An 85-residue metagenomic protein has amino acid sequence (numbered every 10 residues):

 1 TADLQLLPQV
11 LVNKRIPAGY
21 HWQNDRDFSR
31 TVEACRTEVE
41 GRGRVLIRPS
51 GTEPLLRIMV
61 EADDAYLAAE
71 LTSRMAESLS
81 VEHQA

Functional and structural regions predicted by a protein language model:
T1-A85: Phosphate-binding and adjacent anionic-ligand microenvironments
